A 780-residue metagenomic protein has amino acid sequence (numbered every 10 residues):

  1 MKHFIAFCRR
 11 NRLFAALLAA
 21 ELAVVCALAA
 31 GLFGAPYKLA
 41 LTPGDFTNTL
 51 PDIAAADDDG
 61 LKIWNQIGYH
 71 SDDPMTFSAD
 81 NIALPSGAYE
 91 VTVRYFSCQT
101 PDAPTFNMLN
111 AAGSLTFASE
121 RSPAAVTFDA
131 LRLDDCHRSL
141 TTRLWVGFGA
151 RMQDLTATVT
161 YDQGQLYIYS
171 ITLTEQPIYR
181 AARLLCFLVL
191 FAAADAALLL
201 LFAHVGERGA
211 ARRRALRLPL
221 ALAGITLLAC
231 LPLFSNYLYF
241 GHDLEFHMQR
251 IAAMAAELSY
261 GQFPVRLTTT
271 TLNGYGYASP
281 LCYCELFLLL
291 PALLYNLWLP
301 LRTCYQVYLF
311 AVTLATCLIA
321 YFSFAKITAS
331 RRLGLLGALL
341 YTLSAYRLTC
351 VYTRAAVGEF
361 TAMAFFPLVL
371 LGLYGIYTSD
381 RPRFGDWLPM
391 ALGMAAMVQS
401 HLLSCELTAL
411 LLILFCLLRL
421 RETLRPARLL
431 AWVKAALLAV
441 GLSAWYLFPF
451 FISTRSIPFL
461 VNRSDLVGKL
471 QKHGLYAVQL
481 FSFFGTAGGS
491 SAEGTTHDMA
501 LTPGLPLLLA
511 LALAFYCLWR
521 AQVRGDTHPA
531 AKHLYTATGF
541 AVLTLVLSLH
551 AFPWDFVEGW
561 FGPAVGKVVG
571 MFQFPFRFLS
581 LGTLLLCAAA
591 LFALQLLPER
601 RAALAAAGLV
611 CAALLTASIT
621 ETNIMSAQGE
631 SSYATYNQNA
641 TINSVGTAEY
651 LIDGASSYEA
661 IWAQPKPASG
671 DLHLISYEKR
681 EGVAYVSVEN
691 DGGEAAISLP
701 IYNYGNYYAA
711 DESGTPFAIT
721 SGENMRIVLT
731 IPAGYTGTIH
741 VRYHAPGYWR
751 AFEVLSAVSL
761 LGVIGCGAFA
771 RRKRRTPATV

Functional and structural regions predicted by a protein language model:
K2-P36, Q176-G629, T738-R742, G747-V780: Membrane-embedded transmembrane-helix bundle of lipid-linked glycan/lipid transferases
L13-P85, T100-P104, T172-T174, Y179-L185 (+1 more regions): Glycan-recognition and processing domains
F77-Y89, T142-R151, F572, Y685-G692 (+1 more regions): Extracellular and analogous surface-interaction loops
F96-L109, Q163-Q165, G705-N706: Extended, low-complexity, turn-rich repeat/linker tracts enriched in Gly/Pro/Ser/Thr and Asp/Glu that occur
P104-R121: Short, surface-exposed beta-strand/strand-loop-strand elements in extracellular ectodomains
E120-R151: Extracellular carbohydrate recognition and processing domains and analogous Trp-centered ligand-binding platforms
T156-G164: Short beta-strand-plus-loop segments that form exposed binding edges in beta-rich domains
Y658-V780: Active-site-proximal, structured, solvent-exposed surfaces of multi-pass membrane proteins that position macromolecular
